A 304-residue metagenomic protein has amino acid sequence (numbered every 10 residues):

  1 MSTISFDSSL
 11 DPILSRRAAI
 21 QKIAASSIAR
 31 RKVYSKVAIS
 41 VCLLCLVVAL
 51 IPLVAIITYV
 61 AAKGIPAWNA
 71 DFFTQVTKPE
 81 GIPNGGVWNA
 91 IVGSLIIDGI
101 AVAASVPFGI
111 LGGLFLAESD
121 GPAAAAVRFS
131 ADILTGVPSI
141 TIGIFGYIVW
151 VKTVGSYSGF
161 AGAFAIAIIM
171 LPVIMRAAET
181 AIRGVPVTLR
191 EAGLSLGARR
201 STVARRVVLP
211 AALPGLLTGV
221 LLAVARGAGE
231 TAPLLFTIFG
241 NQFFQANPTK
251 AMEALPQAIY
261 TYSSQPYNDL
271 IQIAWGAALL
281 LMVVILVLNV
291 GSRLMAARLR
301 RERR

Functional and structural regions predicted by a protein language model:
M1-V48, S292-R304: Transmembrane alpha-helical segments of polytopic membrane transport and secretion proteins
E80-G81, L234-M282: Interhelical loop and adjacent transmembrane-helix boundary motif in polytopic membrane transport permeases
G85-F115, V220: Transmembrane alpha-helix signature in integral membrane proteins
A101-A131, I144, R293-R301: Transmembrane-helix boundary motif in ABC transporter permease subunits
V102, A177, R200-T237: Transmembrane alpha-helices
D120-A124, R128, P186-T218: Amphipathic cytosolic juxtamembrane alpha-helices at the membrane-cytosol interface of multi-pass membrane transporters
D132-M170: Generic hydrophobic transmembrane alpha-helix motif, especially the helices
E179-R183, V187, T218-L221, T261-R304: C-terminal transmembrane helix and the adjacent membrane-cytosol boundary/short C-terminal tail of inner/organellar
